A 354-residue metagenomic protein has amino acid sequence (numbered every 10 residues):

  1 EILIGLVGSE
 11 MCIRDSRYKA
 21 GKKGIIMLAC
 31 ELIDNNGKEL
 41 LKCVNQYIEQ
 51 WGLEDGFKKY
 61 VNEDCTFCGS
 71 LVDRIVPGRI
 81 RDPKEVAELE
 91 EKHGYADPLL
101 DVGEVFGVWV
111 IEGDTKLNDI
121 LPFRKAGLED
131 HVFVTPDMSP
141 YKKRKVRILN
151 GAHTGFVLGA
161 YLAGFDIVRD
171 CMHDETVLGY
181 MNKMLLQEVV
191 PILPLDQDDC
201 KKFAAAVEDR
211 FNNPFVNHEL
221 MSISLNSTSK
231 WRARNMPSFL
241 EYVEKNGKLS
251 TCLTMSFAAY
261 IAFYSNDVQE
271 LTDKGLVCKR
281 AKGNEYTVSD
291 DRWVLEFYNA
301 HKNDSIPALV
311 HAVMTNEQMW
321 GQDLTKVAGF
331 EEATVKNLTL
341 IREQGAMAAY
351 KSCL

Functional and structural regions predicted by a protein language model:
E1-G8, I13: Single conserved hydrophobic/aromatic residue that forms the stacking wall/gate of nucleotide- or nucleobase-binding
E10, G21-A29, D34-L40: Active-site histidine-anchored catalytic micro-motif
L32-G37, Y60-R81: Short, conserved secondary-structure transition motifs
L41-I48, D82-A87, F165-D166, T272-K274: Short secondary-structure boundary/capping segments
E49-N62: Short mixed-charge
E90-D196: A conserved active-site cap/scaffold subdomain adjacent to cofactor or substrate pockets
G159-R292: C-terminal catalytic subdomain
S256-L354: C-terminal amphipathic alpha-helical interaction region
